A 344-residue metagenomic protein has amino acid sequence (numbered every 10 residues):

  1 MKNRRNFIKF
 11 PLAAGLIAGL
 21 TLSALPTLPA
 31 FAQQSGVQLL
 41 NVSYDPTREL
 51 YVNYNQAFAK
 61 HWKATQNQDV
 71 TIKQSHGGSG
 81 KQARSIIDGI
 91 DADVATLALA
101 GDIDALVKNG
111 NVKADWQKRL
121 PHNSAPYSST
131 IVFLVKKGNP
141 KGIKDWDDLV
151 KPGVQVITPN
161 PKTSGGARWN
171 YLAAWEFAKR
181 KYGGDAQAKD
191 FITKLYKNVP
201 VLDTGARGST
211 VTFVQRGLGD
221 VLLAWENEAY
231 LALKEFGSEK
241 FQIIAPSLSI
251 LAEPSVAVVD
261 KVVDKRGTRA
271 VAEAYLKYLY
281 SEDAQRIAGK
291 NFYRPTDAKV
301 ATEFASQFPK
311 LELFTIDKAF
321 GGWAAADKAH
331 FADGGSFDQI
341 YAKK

Functional and structural regions predicted by a protein language model:
M1-G15: N-terminal secretory signal peptides and thylakoid transit peptides that target proteins across membranes
P11-T27: Bacterial N-terminal signal peptides
Q34-S164, A305, E312, Y341-A342: N-terminal segment of the mature folded domain
V42-Y44, V135-K137, Q155-K181, L195-V199 (+1 more regions): Short beta-strand->loop
A125-T130, I192-Y196, D203-T204, F236-R269: Periplasmic-binding protein-like
G138-K144, T163, E176-G184, V262-A270: Short helix-loop capping/hinge motifs at secondary-structure junctions, enriched in acidic/polar residues
K181-S247: Ligand-binding pocket segment of bilobal, Venus flytrap-like solute-binding proteins
V263-K344: Extracellular/periplasmic juxtamembrane helices and adjacent flexible linkers that interface with membrane partners
